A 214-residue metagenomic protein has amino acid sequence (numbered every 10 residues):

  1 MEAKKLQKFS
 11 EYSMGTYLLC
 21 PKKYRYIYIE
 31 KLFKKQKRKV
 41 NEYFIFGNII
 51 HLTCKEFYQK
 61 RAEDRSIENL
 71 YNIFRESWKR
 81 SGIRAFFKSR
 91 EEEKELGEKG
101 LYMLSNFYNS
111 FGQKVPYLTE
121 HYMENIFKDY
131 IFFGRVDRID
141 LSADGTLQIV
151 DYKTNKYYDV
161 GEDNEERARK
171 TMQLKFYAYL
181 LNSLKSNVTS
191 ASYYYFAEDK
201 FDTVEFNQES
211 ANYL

Functional and structural regions predicted by a protein language model:
K4-K5, F33: An N-terminal structural lobe/cap that precedes and organizes the functional/catalytic core across diverse proteins
K8-K23, F133-G145: An acidic intrinsically disordered interaction segment
F9, I45-I49, E95, K99 (+3 more regions): Generic recognition of stable, solvent-exposed alpha-helical segments in well-folded globular domains
M14-F33, K37-A62, G97, P116 (+1 more regions): Nuclease catalytic cores
L18-I29, I49, R65-I83, S183-F196: Short, compositionally biased low-complexity segments
C20, I50-H51, G100, R138 (+2 more regions): A residue-level signal for conserved active-site and pocket-lining positions in enzyme catalytic cores
T53-E120: A non-catalytic, helix-rich entry segment at domain boundaries
H121-L214: Mg2+/Mn2+-dependent nuclease catalytic core
